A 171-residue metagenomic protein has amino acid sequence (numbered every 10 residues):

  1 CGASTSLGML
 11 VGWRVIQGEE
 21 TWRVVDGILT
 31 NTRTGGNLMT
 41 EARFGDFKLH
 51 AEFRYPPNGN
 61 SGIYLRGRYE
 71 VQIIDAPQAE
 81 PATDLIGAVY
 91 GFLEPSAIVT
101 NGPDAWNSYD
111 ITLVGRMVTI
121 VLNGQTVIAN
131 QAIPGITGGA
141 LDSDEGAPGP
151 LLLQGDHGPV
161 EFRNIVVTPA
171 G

Functional and structural regions predicted by a protein language model:
C1-G171: Carbohydrate-interacting regions of secretory-pathway proteins
